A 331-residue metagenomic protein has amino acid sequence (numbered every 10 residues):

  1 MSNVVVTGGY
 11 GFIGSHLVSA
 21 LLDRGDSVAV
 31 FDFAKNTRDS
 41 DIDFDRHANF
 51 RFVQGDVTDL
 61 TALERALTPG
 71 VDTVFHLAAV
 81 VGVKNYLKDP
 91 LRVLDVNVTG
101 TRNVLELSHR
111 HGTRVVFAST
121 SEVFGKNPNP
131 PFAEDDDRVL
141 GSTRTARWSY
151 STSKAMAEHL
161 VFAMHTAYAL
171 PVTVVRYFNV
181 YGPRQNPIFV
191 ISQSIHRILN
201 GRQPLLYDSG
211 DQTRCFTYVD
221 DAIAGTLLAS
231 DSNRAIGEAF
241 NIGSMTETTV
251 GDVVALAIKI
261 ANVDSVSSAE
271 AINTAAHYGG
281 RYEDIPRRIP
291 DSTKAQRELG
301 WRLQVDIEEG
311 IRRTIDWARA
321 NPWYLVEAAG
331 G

Functional and structural regions predicted by a protein language model:
M1-R176, V180, D220, G331: N-terminal Rossmann-like NAD(P)+-binding domain of SDR-like oxidoreductases, especially those catalyzing
S19, D23, I198-G331: C-terminal substrate-binding subdomain of Rossmann-fold SDR/epimerase-dehydratase oxidoreductases
Y86, R138-A146, V172-P183, S194-T217 (+2 more regions): A conserved pocket-lining segment of Rossmann-fold NAD(P)-dependent short-chain dehydrogenase/reductase
K88-D89, R184-P187, E283-D284: Short, solvent-exposed loop/turn segments at secondary-structure boundaries
P130-F132, P187-I195: A glycine/serine/threonine-rich, flexible loop-to-helix segment that serves as the NAD(P) cofactor-binding "lid"
S149, A157, P187, V250 (+1 more regions): Conserved donor sugar-nucleotide recognition element shared by glycan-biosynthetic enzymes
M156, L160-M164, S194, V253 (+1 more regions): Hydrophobic alpha-helix immediately C-terminal to the catalytic Tyr-X-X-X-Lys motif of short-chain
